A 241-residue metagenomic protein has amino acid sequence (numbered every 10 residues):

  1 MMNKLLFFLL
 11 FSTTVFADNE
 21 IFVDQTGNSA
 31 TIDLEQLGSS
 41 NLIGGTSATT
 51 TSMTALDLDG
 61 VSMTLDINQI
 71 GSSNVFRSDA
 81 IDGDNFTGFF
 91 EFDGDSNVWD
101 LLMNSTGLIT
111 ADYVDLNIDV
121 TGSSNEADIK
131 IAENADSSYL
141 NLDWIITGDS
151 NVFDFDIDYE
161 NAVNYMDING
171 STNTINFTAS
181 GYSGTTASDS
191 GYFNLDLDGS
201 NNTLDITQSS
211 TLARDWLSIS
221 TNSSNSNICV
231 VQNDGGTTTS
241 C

Functional and structural regions predicted by a protein language model:
M1-L5: Positively charged n-region of N-terminal signal peptides that target proteins for export
F8-L10: Cross-kingdom Sec-pathway N-terminal secretion signals
S12-T14: N-terminal signal peptide c-region/cleavage motif recognized by signal peptidases
D18-C241: Low-complexity repeat regions of mature extracellularly deployed or surface/particle-associated proteins
